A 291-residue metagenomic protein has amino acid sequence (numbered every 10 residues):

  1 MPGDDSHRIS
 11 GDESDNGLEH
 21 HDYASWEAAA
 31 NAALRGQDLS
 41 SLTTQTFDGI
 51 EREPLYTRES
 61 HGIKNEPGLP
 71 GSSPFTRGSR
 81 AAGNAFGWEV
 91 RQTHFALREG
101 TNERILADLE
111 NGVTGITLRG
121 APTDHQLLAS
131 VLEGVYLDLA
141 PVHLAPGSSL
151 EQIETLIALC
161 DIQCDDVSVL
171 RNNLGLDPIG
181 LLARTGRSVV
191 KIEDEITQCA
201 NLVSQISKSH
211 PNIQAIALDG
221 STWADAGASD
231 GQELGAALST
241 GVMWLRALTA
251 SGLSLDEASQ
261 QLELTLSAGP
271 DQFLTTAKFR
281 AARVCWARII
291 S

Functional and structural regions predicted by a protein language model:
P2-D271: Catalytic alpha/beta active-site cores
G241, T265-S291: Glycine-rich anion/phosphate-binding loop at the beta-strand->alpha-helix junction
